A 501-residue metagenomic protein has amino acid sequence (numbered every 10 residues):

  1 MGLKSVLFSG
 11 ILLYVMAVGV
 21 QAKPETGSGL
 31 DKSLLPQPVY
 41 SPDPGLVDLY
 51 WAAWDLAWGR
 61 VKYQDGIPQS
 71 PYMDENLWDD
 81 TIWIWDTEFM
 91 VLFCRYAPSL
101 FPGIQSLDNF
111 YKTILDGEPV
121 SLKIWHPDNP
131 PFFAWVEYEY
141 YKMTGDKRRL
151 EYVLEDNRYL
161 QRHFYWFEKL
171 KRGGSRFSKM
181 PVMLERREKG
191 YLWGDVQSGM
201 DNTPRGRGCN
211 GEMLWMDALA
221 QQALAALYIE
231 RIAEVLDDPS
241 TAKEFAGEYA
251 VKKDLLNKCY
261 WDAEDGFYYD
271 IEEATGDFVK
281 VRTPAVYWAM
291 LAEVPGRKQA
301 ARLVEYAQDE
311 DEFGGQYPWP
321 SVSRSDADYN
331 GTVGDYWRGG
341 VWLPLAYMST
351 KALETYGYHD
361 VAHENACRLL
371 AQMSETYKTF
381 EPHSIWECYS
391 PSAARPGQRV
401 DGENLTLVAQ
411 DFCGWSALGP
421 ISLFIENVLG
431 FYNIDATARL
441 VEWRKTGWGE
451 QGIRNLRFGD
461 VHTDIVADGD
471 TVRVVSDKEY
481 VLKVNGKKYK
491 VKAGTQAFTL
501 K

Functional and structural regions predicted by a protein language model:
M1-F8: Bacterial N-terminal signal peptides that target proteins for export
F8-A17: Bacterial N-terminal signal peptides
G19-D80, K147-E168, R231-K243, K253 (+2 more regions): Acidic/polar, glycine-enriched structural segments that form the non-catalytic walls/loops of the carbohydrate-binding
P36-T81, P102-K123, G173-M213, D254-V341 (+3 more regions): Extended glycan-interaction surfaces of carbohydrate-active proteins
G45-A52, S99-K112, K147-E168, Q221 (+5 more regions): Extended, well-ordered alpha-helical scaffold segments
D80-T87, V91-V196, W215-L219, A223 (+6 more regions): Aromatic-rich carbohydrate-recognition surfaces in CAZymes
C209-M216, P239-A242: Structured, solvent-exposed acidic/aromatic patches
Y306-F313, K351, T355-K501: Non-catalytic C-terminal accessory modules of carbohydrate-active enzymes
